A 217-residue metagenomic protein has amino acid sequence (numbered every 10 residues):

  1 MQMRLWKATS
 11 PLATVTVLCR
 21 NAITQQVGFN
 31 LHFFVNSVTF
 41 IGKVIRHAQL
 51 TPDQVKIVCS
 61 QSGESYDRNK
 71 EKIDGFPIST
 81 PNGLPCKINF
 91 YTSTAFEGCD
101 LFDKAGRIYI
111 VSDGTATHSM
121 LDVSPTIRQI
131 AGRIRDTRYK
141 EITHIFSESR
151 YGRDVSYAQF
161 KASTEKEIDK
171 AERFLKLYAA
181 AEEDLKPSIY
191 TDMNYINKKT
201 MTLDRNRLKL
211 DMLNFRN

Functional and structural regions predicted by a protein language model:
P11-L12, T16-Q49: Conserved strand-helix element at the start of the C-terminal RecA-like helicase core
S37, Q61-G63, G114-A116, I145-R153: Short beta-alpha junction loops
K56, S62-T92: Conserved helicase ATPase core of P-loop NTP-dependent helicases/translocases
D67, A116-V123, V155-F160: Short, flexible/disordered intra-domain loops and linkers
S79-I108, I127-D136: SF2 helicase motor core recognition
T115-E141: Conserved SF2 helicase motif VI
A162-N217: The feature captures the C-terminal accessory region of ATP-dependent helicases and related nucleic-acid translocases
